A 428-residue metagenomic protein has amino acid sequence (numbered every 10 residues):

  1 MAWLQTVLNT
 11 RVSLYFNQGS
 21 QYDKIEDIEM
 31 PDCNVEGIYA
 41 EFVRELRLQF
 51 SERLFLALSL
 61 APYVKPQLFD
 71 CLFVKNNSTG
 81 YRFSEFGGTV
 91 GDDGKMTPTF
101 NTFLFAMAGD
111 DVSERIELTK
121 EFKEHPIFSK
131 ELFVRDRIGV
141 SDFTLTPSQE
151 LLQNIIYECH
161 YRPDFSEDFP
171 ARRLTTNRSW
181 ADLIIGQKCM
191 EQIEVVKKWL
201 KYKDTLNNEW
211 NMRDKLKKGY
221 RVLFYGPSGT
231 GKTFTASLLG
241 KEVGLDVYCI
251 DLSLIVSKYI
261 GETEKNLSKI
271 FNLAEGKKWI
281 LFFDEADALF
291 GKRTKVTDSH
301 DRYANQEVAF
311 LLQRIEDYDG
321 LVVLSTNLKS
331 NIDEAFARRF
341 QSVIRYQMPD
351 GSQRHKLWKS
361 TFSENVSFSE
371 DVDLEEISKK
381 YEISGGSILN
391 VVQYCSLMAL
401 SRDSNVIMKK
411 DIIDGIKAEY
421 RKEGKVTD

Functional and structural regions predicted by a protein language model:
M1-D164, E419, E423-D428: Intrinsically disordered, low-complexity N-terminal extensions of AAA+/P-loop NTPases that precede the structured
M30-G37, F169-P170, F368-S369, N390-Q393: Short acidic alpha-helix initiation/capping motifs at coil-to-helix transition points, especially at protein N-termini
D32, E45-L46, D93, I116-E121 (+5 more regions): Conserved phosphate/pyrophosphate-binding and hydrolysis machinery centered on Walker-type P-loop NTPases, extending
A40-F42, R172-L183, V343, D373-K379: Short hinge/gating elements
S148-M190, E194-K197, Y202, D287: Conserved ASCE P-loop NTPase core motifs with emphasis on AAA+ ATPases
L183, Q187-I377: Walker A/P-loop NTP-binding motif of AAA+ ATPase domains
K197, E209-D214, N405-D428: C-terminal engagement/docking regions of AAA+ P-loop ATPases
L321, Y346-K409, K422-D428: Conserved C-terminal "switch" segment of AAA+ ATPases
